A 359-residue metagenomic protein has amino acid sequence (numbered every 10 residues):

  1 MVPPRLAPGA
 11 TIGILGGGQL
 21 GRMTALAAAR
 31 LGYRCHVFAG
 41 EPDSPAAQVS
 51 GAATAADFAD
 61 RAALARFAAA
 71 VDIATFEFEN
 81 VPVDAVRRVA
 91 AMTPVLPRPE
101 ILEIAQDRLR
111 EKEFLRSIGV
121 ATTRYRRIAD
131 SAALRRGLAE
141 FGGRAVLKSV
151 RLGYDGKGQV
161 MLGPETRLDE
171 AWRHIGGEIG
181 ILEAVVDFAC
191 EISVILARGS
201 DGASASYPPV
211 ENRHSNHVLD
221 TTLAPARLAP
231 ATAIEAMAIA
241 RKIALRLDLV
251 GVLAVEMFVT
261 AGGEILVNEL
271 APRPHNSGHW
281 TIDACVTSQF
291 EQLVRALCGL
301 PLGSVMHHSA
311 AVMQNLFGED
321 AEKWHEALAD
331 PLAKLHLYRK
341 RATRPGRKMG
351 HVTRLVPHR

Functional and structural regions predicted by a protein language model:
M1-E113, A132: ATP-binding N-terminal substructure of ATP-dependent carboxylate-amine bond-forming enzymes
P8, R295-R359: Peripheral (often C-terminal) accessory segments that flank ATP-dependent C-N-forming ligase machineries
I104-S193, A197-I243, P331, V356-P357: Active-site nucleotide/adenylate-binding loops and adjacent lid/helix of ATP-dependent enzymes
L196-S200, M257-A261, R339: Short, low-complexity Ser/Thr-rich regulatory SLiMs
A205, L253, I265-E269: Protein kinase-like catalytic core scaffold
H217-R227, E269-I282: Short, flexible active-site loops
I234-V255, A261, A271-E319: Active-site "cap" helix and flanking loop/linker of ATP-utilizing ligase/carboxylase catalytic domains
